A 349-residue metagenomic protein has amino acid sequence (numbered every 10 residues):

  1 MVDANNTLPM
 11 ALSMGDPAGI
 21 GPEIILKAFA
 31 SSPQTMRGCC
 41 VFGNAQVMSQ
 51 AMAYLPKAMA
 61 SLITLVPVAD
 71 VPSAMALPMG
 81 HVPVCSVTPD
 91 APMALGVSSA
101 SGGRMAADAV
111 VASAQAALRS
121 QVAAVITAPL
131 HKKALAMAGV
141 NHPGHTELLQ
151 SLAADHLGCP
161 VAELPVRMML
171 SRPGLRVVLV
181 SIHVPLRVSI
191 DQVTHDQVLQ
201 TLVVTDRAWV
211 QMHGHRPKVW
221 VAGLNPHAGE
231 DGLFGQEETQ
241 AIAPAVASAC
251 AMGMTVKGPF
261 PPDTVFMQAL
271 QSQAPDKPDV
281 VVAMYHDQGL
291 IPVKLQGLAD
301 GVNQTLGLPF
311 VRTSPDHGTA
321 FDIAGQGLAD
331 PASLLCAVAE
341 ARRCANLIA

Functional and structural regions predicted by a protein language model:
V2-E237, A243-A349: Anion-binding alpha/beta catalytic cores of soluble intermediary-metabolism enzymes, centered on
